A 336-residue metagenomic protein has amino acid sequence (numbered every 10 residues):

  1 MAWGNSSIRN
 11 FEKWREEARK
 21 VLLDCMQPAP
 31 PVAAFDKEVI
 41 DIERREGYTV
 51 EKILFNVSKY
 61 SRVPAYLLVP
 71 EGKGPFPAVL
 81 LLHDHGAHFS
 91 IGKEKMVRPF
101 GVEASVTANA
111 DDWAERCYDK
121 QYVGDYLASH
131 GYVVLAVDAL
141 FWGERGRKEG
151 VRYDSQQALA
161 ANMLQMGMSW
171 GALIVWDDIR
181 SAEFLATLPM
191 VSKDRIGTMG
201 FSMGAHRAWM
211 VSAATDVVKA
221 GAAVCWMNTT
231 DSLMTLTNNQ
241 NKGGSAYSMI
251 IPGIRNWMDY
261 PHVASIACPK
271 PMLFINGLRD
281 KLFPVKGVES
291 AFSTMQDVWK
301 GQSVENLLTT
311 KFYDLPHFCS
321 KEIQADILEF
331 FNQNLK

Functional and structural regions predicted by a protein language model:
D24, P28-G74, A78: N-terminal cap/lid segment of alpha/beta-hydrolase-fold proteins
G74, L82-W176, E183-T187, S232-T235: Cap/lid segment of the alpha/beta-hydrolase catalytic domain
A158, N162-Q165, L173, R180 (+4 more regions): Mobile cap/lid helix-loop segments that gate and shape the active-site cleft of serine hydrolases
M190-S202: Alpha/beta-hydrolase fold nucleophile elbow
G200-S212: Glycine-rich nucleophile elbow surrounding the catalytic serine of serine-hydrolase chemistry
A267, F274-N276: Short beta-strand/loop motif that positions the catalytic acidic residue of the alpha/beta-hydrolase fold
R279-G287, H317-F318: Acidic catalytic loop of the alpha/beta-hydrolase fold
S293-K336: C-terminal catalytic histidine-bearing segment of alpha/beta-hydrolase fold enzymes
